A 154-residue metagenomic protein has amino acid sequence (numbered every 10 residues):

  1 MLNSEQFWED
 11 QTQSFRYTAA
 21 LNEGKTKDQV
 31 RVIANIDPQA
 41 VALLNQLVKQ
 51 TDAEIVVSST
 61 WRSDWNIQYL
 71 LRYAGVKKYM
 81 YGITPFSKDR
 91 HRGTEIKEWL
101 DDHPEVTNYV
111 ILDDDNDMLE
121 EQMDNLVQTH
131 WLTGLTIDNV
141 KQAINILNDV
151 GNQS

Functional and structural regions predicted by a protein language model:
M1-Q50: Active-site neighborhood of HAD-like aspartate-dependent phosphohydrolases
N3, S63, D117: Active-site micro-motifs of SAM-dependent methyltransferase domains
R16, R31, R62, R72 (+1 more regions): Arginine residue identity/basic-tract feature
G24-Q29, D52-S58, W99-D101: Short, mixed-charge, low-aromatic patches
I33-I36, S59, P85: Short secondary-structure transition/capping motifs
L47-Y69: Substrate-recognition element of Asp-dependent hydrolases with the DxDx(T/V) motif
N66-S154: C-terminal cap/substrate-recognition subdomain and adjoining C-terminal extension of metal-dependent phosphatase-like
